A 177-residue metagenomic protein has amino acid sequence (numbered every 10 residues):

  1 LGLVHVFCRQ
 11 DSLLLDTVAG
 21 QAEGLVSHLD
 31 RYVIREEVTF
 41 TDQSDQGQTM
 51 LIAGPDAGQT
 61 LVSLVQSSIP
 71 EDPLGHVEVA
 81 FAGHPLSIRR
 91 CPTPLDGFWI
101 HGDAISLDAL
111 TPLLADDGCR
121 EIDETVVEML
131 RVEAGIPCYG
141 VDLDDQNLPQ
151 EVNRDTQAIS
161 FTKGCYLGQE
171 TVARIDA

Functional and structural regions predicted by a protein language model:
L1-A177: Basic, glycine/lysine-rich polyanion-binding surfaces/domains
